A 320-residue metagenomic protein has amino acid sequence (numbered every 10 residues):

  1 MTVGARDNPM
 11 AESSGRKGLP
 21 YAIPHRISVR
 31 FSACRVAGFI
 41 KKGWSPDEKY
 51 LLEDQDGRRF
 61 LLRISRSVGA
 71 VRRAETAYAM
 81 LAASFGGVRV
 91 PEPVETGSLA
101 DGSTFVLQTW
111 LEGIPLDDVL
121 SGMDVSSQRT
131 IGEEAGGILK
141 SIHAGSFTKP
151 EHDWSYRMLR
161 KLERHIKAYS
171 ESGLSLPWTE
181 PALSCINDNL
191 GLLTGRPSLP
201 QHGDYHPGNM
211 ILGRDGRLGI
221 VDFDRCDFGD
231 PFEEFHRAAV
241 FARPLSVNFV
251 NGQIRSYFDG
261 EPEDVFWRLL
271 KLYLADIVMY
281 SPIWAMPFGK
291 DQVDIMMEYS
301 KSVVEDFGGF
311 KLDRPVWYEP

Functional and structural regions predicted by a protein language model:
G15-C34, Q128, E133, S141-G203 (+2 more regions): An alpha-helical support segment within catalytic cores of ATP-dependent transferases
I27-R35, S84-R89, E261: Short secondary-structure junctions
G38-D153: ATP-binding pocket architecture of kinase catalytic cores
P46-D47, E133-E134, R237-P320: Helix-rich C-terminal or lid/interface subdomains of diverse kinases
E48-E53, L62, T104, N187-F235: Active-site acidic catalytic loop and adjacent metal/ATP-binding pocket of ATP-dependent phosphoryl transfer enzymes
Y78-M80, D124-V125, G219, H236-A238 (+1 more regions): Glycine-rich, phosphate-binding/catalytic loops in enzymes
L99, Q108-M123, A144, R164-A168 (+1 more regions): A glycine-centered beta->alpha junction motif in the catalytic cores of kinase/phosphotransferase enzymes
